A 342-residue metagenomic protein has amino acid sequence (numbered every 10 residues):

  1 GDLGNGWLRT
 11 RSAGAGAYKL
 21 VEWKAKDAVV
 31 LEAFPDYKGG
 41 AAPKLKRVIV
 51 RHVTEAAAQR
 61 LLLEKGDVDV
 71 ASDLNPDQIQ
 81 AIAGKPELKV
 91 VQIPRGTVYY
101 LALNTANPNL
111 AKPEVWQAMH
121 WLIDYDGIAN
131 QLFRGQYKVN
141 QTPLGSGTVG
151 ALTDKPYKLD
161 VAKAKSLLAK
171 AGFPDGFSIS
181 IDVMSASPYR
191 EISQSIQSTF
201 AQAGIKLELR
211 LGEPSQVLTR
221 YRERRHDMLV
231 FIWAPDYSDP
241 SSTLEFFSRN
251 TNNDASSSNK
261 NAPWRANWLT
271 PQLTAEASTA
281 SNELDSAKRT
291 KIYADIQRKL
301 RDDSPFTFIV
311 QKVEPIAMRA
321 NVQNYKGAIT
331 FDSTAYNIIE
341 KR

Functional and structural regions predicted by a protein language model:
G1-A15, Y37-K44, Q80-I93, A102-K112 (+5 more regions): Short, solvent-exposed loop/beta-turn-alpha elements that line the ligand-binding surface or hinge of extracytoplasmic
G6, D36-A81, Q197-S198, K206-E208: Ligand-site clamp/hinge motif
G16-K19, V29-V30, K46-R51, V70 (+3 more regions): Short, well-ordered beta-strand elements
K19-E22, V30-G39, A111-S198, Q202-A203 (+3 more regions): Append "and occasionally in soluble cytosolic enzymes with long acidic Gly/Pro-rich linkers
A25, A169-Y237, S286, Q311-E314: Ligand/substrate-recognition segments at binding pockets and active sites
A58-R60, V68, Q78-I79, V115 (+4 more regions): Short, hydrophobic alpha-helical packing/hinge segments within bilobed ligand-binding/sensory domains
V68-L74, D227-I232, F308: Paired acidic/hydrophobic, glycine-rich loop segments that form the ligand-binding mouth/hinge of periplasmic-binding
L74-K85, P235-P240: A ligand-binding cleft/hinge motif common to bilobed small-molecule-binding domains
